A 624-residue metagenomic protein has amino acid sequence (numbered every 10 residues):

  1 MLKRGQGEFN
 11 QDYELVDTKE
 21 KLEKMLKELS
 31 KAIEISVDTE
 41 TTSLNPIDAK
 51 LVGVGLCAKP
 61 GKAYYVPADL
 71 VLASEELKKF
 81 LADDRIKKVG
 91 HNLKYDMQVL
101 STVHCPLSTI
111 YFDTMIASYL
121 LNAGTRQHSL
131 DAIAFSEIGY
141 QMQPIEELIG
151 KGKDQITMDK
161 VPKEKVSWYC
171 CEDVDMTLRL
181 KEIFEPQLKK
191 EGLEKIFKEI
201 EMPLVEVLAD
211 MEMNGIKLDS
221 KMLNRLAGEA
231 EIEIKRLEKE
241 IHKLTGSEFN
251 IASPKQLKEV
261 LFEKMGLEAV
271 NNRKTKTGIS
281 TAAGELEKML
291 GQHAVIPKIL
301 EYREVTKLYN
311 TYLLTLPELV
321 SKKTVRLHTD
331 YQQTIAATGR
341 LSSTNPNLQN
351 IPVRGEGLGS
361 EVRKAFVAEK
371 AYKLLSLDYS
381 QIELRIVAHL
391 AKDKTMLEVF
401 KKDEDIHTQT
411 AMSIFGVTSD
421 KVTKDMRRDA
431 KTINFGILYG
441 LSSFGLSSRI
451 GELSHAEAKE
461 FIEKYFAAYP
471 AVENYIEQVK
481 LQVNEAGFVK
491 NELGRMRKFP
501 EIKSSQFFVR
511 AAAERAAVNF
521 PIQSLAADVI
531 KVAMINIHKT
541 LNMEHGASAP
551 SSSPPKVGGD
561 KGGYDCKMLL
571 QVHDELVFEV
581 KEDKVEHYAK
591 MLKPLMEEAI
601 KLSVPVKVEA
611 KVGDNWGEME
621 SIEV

Functional and structural regions predicted by a protein language model:
M1-A68, A82, L93, T102 (+11 more regions): Conserved "right-hand" nucleotidyltransferase catalytic core of DNA-directed polymerases
R4, V557-G562: Glycine-biased, low-complexity coil/linker segments
V37, F112-T114, F366-I382: Conserved catalytic palm subdomain of right-hand nucleotidyl-transferase polymerases, strongest for RNA-directed enzymes
T102-V103, T109, M543, A547: Intrinsic disorder/low-complexity segments
L107-A123, L130, E137, D403-H407: Conserved beta-strand -> loop -> alpha-helix junction used to position metal-binding or nucleic-acid-contacting
I156, M213, S321, H328-T329 (+5 more regions): Conserved catalytic core of nucleic-acid polymerases
L188-I200, L204, V529, A533-H545 (+2 more regions): Active-site palm subdomain of RNA-directed nucleic acid polymerases
I232, R236-K239, K243-K298, A467-R515 (+2 more regions): C-terminal polymerase-core module
